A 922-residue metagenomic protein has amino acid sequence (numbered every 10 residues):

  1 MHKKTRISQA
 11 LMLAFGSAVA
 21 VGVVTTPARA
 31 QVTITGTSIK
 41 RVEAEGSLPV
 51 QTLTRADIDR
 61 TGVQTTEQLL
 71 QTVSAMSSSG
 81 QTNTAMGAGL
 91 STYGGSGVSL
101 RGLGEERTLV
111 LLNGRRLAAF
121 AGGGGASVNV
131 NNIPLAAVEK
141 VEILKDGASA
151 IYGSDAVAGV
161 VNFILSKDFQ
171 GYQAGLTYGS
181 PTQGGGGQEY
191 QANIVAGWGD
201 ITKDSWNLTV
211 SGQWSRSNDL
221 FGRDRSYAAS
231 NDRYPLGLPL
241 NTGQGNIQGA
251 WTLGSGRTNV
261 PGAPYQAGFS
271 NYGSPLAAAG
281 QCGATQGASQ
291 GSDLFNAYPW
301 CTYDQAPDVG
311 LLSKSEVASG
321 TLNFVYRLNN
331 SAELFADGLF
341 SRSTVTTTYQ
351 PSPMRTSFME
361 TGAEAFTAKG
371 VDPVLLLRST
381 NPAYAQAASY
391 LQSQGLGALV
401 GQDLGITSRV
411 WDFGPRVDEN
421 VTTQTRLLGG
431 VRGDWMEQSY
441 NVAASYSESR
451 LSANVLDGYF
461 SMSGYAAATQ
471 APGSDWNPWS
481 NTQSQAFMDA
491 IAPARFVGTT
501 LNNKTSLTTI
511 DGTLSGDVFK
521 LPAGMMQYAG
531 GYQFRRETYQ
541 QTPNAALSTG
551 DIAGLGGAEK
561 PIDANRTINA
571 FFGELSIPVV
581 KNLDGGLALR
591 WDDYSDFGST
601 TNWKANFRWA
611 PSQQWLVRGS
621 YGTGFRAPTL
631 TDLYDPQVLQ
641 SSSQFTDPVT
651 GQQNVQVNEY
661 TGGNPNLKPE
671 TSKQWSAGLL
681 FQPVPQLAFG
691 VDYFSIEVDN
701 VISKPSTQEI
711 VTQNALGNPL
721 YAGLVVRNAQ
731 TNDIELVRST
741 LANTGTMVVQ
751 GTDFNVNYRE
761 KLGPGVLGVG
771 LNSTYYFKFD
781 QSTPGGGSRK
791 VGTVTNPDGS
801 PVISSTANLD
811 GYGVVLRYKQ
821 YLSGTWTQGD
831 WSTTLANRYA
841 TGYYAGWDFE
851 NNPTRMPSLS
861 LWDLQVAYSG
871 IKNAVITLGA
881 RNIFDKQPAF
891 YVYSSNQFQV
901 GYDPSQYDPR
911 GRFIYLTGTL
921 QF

Functional and structural regions predicted by a protein language model:
V32-E67, F120: N-terminal periplasmic "start-of-domain" segments of outer-membrane beta-barrel proteins
V42, Q71-R116: Extracytoplasmic beta-strand/coil segments of soluble accessory domains associated with Gram-negative outer-membrane
T66-L69, V73, S96-S99, N129-N131 (+2 more regions): N-terminal periplasmic accessory domains that precede and gate Gram-negative outer-membrane beta-barrel machines
R115-K145: Short acidic/polar hinge/loop motifs at secondary-structure boundaries that mediate gating or recognition
G122-G125, S226-P235, P275-S315, T321 (+6 more regions): Surface-exposed, low-complexity loop segments enriched in small/polar and acidic residues
D168-G171, G185, I201-W206, N329-A332 (+8 more regions): Short loop/turn motifs that connect adjacent beta-strands in outer-membrane beta-barrel proteins
F460, F777-K778, R838-G846, A867-F922: C-terminal beta-signal and adjacent terminal beta-strands/loops of Gram-negative outer-membrane beta-barrel proteins
Q640, V769, S773-S869, F884: C-terminal beta-barrel architecture of Gram-negative outer-membrane proteins
